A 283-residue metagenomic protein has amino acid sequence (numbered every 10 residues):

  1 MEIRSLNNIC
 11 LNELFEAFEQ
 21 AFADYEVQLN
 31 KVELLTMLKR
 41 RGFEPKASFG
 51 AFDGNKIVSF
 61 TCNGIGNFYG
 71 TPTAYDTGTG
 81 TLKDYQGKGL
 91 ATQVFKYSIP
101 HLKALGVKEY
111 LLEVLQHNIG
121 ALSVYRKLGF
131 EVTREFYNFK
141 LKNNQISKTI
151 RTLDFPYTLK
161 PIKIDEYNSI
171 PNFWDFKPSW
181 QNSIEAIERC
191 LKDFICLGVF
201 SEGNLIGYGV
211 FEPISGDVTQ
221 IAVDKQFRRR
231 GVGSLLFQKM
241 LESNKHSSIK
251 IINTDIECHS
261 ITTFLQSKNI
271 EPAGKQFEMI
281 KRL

Functional and structural regions predicted by a protein language model:
M1-V32, K148-N182, Q276: Short amphipathic alpha-helix that is part of the acyltransferase structural core
F18, E26-I65, N172-C196, F200-E202: Active-site rim helix/loop that mediates acceptor-substrate recognition in acyltransferases
G50, K56-I65, T73-Y75, G80 (+2 more regions): Conserved beta-strand in the GNAT
T77-Q86, I221-R229, D255: A short, internal acetyl-CoA/4′-phosphopantetheine-binding micro-motif in the GNAT/acyltransferase core
T81, G87-P100, R126-K127, R229-E242: Conserved acetyl-CoA-binding loop-helix of GNAT-fold acetyltransferases
K88, T92, Q116-R134, S234 (+1 more regions): Conserved active-site alpha-helix within GNAT-family acetyltransferase domains
L102-E113, N244-I256: Conserved GNAT acetyl-CoA-binding A-motif
L111-L115, E131-Q145, E271-R282: Conserved catalytic-core motifs of GNAT/GCN5-like acyltransferases
